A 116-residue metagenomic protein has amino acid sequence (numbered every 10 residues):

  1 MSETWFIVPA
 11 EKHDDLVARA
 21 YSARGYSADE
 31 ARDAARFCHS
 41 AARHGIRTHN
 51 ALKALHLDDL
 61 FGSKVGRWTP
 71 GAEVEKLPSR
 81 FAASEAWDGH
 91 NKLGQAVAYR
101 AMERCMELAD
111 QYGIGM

Functional and structural regions predicted by a protein language model:
M1-R24: Generic N-terminal amphipathic, Lys/Arg-enriched alpha-helix
Y21, A86-H90, G115-M116: Short glycine-rich or small-residue beta-strand-to-loop segments that form or flank ligand, phosphate, metal/Fe-S
A23-R24, A41-R47: N-terminal and secondary-structure boundary signal
Y26-A31: Helix N-cap / loop-to-helix initiation motif
H49-R104: Active-site cofactor/substrate anionic-group-binding motifs, chiefly glycine- and Lys/Arg-rich phosphate-binding loops
R104-G115: Conserved catalytic cysteine-centered active-site region of acyl-thioester-dependent Claisen-condensing enzymes
